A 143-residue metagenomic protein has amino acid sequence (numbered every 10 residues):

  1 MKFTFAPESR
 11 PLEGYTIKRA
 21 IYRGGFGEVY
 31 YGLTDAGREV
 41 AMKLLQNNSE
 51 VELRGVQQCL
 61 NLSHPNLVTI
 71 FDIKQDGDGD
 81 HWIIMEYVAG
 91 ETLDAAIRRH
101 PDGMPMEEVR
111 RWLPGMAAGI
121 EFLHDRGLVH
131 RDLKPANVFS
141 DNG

Functional and structural regions predicted by a protein language model:
K18-G24, V29: Protein kinase glycine-rich loop
Y31, R38-Q46: Glycine-rich ATP phosphate-binding loop
Q46-N61: AlphaC helix of the eukaryotic protein kinase fold
T69-H81: Short beta-strand micro-motifs within the conserved protein kinase catalytic domain, predominantly in the N-lobe
D78-T92: Conserved short submotifs of the Hanks-type protein kinase catalytic core that shape the nucleotide-binding pocket
L93-M104: AlphaC helix of the protein kinase catalytic domain
W112-L113: Activation segment signature within eukaryotic-like protein kinase domains
A118-L128: Protein kinase catalytic-loop region centered on the HRD/HxD motif
